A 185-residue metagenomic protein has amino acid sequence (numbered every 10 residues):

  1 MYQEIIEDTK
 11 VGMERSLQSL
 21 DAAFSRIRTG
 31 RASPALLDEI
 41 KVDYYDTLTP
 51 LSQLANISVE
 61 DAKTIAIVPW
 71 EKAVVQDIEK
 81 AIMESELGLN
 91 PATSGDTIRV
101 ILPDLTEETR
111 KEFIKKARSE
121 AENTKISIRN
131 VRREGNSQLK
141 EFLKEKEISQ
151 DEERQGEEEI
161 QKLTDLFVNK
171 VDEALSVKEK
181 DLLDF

Functional and structural regions predicted by a protein language model:
M1-Q76: A positional/architectural concept
A22, K80-G88, S119-E122, R133: Short, intrinsically disordered, mixed-charge
I27-Y44, L48-E60, A92-D104, G135-F142 (+2 more regions): Glycine/charge-rich, flexible interdomain linkers and switch-proximal surface loops that mediate coupling
L54, P69, E84, A117-R118 (+1 more regions): Short, charged/polar low-complexity linear motifs in solvent-exposed/disordered segments
I67-L105: Helix-adjacent hinge/juxtasegments
I98-F185: Positively charged, low-complexity, intrinsically disordered RNA-binding extensions
